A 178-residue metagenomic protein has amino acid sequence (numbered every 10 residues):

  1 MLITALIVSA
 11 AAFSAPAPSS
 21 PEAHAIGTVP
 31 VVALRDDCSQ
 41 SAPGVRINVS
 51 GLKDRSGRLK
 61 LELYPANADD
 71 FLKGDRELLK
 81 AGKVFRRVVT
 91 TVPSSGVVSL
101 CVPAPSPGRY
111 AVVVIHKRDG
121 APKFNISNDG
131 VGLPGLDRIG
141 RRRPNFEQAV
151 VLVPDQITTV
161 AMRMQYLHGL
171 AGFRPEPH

Functional and structural regions predicted by a protein language model:
M1-P16: Sec-dependent N-terminal signal peptides
S14-A68, L72-K73, K123-H178: Primarily secretory-pathway and cell-envelope proteins
L79-S95: Short, acidic Ser/Thr/Gly-rich low-complexity loop/linker segments typical of extracellular and cell-surface proteins
V97-A104, M162: Exposed aromatic-hydrophobic patches
P105-V114: A short tyrosine-centered beta-strand micro-motif
D119-A121: Acidic carboxylate motifs that coordinate Ca2+ or other divalent cations, activating on Asp/Glu
